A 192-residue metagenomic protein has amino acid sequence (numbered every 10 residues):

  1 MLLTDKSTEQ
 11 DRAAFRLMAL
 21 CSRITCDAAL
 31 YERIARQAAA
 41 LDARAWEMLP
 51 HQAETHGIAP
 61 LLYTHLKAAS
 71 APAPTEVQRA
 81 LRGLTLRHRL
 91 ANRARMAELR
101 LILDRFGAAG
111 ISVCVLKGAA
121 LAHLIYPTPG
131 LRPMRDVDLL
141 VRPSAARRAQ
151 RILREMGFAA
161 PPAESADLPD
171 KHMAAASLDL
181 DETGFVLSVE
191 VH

Functional and structural regions predicted by a protein language model:
L2-R135, V141-H192: Conserved NTP-donor binding/palm subdomain of two-metal-ion nucleotidyltransferases/polymerases, i.e., the charged
